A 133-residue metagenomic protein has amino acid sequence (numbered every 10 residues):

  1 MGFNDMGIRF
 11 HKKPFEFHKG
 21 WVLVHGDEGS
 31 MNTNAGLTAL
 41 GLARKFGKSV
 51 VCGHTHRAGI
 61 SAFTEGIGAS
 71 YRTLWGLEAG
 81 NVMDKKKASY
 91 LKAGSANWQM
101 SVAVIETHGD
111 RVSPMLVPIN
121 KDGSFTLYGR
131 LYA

Functional and structural regions predicted by a protein language model:
M1-F10: Active-site neighborhood of divalent metal-dependent phosphoester bond hydrolases
K13-P14: Gly/Pro-rich turn-and-neighbor structural signature
F17: Catalytic cofactor-binding cores of redox enzymes
G20-V117: Conserved beta-sheet core of the metallophosphoesterase superfamily
T107-A133: A short C-terminal boundary segment appended to hydrolase-like catalytic domains
